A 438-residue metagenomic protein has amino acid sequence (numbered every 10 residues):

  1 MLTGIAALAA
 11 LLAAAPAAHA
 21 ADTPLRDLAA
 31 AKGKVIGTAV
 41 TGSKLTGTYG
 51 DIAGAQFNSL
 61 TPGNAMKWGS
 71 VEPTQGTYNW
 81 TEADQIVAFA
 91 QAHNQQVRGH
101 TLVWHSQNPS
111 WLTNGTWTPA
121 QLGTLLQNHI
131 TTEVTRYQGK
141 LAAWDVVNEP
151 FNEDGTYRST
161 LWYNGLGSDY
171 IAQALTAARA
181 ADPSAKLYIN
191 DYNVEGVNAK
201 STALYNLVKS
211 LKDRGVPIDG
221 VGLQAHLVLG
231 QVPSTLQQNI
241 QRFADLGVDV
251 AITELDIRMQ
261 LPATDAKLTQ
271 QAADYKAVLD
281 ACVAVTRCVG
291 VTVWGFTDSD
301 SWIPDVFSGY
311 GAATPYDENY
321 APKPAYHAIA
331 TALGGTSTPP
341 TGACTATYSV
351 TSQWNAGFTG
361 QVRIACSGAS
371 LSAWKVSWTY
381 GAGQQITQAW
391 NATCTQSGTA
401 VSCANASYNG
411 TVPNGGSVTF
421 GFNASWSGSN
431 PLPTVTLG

Functional and structural regions predicted by a protein language model:
M1-A20: Secretory targeting and sorting signals
A21-G63: Boundary/entry segment of secreted carbohydrate-active catalytic domains
L25-R26, A55-Q75, T81-V194, R258: Substrate-binding cleft and catalytic face of glycoside hydrolase catalytic domains, especially the flexible beta-alpha
A39-G50, W68-T81, F151-T156, V194-A203 (+2 more regions): Acidic-and-aromatic substrate-binding clefts and catalytic sites of carbohydrate-active enzymes
T41-Q56, G123-E133, A199-L211, L236 (+1 more regions): Short, acidic/polar
T81, I86-Q96, N164-L187, A199-A263 (+1 more regions): Glycoside hydrolase catalytic-domain groove-lining segments
T101, K186-V194, A225-H226, F243-Y275 (+1 more regions): Active-site clefts of carbohydrate-active enzymes
G335-G438: Extracellular low-complexity, O-glycosylation-prone Ser/Thr/Pro/Gly-rich "stalks" and linkers flanking catalytic
